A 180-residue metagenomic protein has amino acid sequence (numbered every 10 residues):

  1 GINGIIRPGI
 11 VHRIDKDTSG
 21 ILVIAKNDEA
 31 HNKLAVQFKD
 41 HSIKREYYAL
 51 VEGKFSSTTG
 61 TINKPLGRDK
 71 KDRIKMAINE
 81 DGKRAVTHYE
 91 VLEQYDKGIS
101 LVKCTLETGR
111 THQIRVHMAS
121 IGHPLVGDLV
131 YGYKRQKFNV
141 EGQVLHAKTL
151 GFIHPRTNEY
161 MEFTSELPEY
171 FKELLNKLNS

Functional and structural regions predicted by a protein language model:
G1-S180: RNA pseudouridine synthases
